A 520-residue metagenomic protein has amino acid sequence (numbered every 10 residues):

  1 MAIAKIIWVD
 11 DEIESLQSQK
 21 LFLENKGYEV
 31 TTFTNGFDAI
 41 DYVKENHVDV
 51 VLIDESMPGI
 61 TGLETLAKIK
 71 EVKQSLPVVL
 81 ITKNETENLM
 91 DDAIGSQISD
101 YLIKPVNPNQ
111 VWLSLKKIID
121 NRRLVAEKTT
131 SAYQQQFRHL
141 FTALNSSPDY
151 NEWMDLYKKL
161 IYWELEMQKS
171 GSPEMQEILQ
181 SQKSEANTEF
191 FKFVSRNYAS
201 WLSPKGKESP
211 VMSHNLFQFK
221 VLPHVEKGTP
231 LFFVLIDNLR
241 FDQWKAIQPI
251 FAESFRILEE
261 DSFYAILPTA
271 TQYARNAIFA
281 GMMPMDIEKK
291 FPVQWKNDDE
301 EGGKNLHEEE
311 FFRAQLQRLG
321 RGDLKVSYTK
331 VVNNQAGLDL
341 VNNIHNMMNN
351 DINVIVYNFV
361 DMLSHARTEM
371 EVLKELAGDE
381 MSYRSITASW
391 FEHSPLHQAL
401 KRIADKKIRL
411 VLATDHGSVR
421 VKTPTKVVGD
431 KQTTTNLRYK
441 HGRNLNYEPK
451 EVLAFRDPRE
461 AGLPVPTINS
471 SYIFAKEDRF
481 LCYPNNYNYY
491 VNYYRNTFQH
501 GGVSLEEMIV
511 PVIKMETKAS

Functional and structural regions predicted by a protein language model:
D11, I81-E85, P105: Conserved active-site segment of CheY-like receiver
E12, L21-F22, S56, L80 (+4 more regions): Feature captures the catalytic ectodomains and active-site-proximal regions of enzymes that hydrolyze or transfer
I13-T31: Two-component/phosphorelay signaling modules centered on CheY-like receiver
T34-D38, T61-E64: Acidic catalytic/metal-coordinating carboxylates
D41, L63-Q74: Short amphipathic alpha-helix used as the core "switch/output" element in two-component signaling
N46-L52: Active-site beta3 strand of CheY-like receiver
E64, E85-D100: Alpha4 helix (beta4-alpha4-beta5 surface) of REC/receiver domains from two-component response regulators
N88, V106-L115: C-terminal output helix
